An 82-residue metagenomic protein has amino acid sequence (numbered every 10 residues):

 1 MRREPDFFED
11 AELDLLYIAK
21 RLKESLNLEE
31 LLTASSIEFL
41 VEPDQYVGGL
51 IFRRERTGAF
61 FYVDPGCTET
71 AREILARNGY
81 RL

Functional and structural regions predicted by a protein language model:
M1-L82: Acidic/polar low-complexity segments and flexible, solvent-exposed patches
